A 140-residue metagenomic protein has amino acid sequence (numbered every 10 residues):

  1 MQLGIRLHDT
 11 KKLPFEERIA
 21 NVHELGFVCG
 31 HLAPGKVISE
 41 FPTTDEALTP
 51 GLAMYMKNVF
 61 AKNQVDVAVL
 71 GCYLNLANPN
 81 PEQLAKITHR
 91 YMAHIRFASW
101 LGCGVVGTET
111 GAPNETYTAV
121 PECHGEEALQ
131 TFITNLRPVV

Functional and structural regions predicted by a protein language model:
M1-F15: Boundary/entry segment of secreted carbohydrate-active catalytic domains
Q2-G4, S39-T43, N78-N80, C123-G125: A short, structure-level motif marking secondary-structure boundaries and short turns
L3-L7, G30-L32, V67-C72, V106-T108: Hydrophobic faces of well-ordered beta-strands that scaffold small-molecule active sites in alpha/beta enzyme cores
H8-T10, E46-A47, A85, Q130: Residue-level marker of alpha-helix boundaries and capping positions
D9-K11, P34-K36, L74-L76, T110-N114: Active-site-proximal loop/turn and secondary-structure-junction residues that shape catalytic pockets, frequently
F15-V37, L101-V105: Catalytic domains of carbohydrate-active enzymes, especially glycoside hydrolases
E16-E17, M54-N63, L76-V140: Active-site acidic/histidine proton-transfer and metal-coordination neighborhood in alpha/beta enzyme cores
G35, F41-F60: Glycine-rich, positively charged N-terminal anion/phosphate-binding segment
